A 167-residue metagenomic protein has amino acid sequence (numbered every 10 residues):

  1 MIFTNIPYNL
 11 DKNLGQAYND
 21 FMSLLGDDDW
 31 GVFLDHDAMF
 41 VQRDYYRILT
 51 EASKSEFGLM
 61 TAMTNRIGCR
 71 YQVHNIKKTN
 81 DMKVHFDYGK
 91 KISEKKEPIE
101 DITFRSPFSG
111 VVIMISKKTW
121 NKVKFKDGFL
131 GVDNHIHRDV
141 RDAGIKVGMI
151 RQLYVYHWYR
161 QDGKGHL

Functional and structural regions predicted by a protein language model:
M1-L10: N-proximal low-complexity "stem/linker" segments adjacent to membrane-targeting elements
L10-L25: Glycine-rich, basic loop-to-helix element that forms the pyrophosphate-binding segment of sugar-nucleotide handling
D28-M39: Short beta-strand-to-loop acidic/aromatic patch adjacent to the donor-nucleotide binding site
D44-L59: Conserved donor-nucleotide/metal-binding helix-loop-beta segment in metal-dependent transferases, i.e., the alpha-helix
M60-K77: Short beta-strand-to-loop element that shapes/binds the nucleotide-sugar donor at the catalytic cleft/hinge
S93-I115: A recurrent flexible, glycine/aromatic-enriched loop bordering the glycosyltransferase active site that acts as
P107-T119, G128-L153: A short, conserved alpha-helix in the catalytic core of glycosyltransferases
G148-L167: Active-site donor/metal-binding and catalytic loop motifs of nucleotide-sugar-dependent glycosylation enzymes
